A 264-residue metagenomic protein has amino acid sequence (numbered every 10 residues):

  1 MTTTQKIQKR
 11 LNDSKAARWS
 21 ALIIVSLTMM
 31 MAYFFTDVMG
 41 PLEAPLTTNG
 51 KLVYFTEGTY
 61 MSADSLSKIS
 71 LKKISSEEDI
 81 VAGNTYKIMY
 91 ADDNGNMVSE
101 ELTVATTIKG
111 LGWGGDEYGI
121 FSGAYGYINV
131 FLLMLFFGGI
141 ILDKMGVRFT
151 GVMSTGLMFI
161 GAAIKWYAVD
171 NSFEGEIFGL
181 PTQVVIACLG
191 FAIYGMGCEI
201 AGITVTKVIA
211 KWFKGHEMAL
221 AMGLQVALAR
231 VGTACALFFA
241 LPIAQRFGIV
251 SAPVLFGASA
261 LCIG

Functional and structural regions predicted by a protein language model:
S20-V53, G115: Extracytoplasmic
Y33, D37, G179, G195-I203 (+1 more regions): Small-residue-rich segments within alpha-helical transmembrane domains of MFS-like 12-TM solute carriers
G123-I140: Central cavity-lining transmembrane alpha-helices of secondary-active solute carriers, predominantly the Major
G156-G179: C-terminal ends and interior cores of transmembrane alpha-helices in multi-pass membrane transporters/permeases
V184, G190-L228: Cytoplasmic helix-loop-helix junction between adjacent transmembrane helices in 12-TM secondary transporters
A219-Q245: Glycine-rich segments within core transmembrane alpha-helices of 12-TM secondary carriers
S251-G264: Symmetry-related core transmembrane helices of the 12-TM Major Facilitator Superfamily/SLC fold
